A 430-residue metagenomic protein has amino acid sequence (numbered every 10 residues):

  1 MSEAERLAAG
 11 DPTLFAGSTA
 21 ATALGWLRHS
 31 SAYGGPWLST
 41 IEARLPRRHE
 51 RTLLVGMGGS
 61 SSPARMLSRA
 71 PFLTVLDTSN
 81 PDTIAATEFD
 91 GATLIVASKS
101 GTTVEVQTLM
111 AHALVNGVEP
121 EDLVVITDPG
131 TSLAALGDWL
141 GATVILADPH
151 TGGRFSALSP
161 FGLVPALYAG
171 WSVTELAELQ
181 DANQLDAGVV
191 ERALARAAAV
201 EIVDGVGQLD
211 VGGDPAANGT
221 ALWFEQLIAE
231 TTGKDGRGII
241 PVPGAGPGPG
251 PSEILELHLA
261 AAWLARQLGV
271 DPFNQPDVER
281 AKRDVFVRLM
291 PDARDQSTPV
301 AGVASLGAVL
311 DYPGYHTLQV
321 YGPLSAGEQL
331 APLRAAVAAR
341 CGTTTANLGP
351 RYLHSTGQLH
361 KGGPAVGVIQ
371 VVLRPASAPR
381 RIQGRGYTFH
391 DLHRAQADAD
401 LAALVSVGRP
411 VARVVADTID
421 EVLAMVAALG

Functional and structural regions predicted by a protein language model:
M1-D11, P291: Gly/serine-rich nucleotide phosphate-binding loop at the start of the catalytic core of nucleotide/ADP-ribose-handling
F15-H49, R65-L67, W171-T174, L185-R280 (+1 more regions): Acidic catalytic cores of enzymes that act on phosphate-bearing nucleotides/polynucleotides
P46-A187, P247-G248: Glycine-rich phosphate-binding loops that contact phosphosugars or nucleotide phosphates
P63, S156-P160, F224, E256-A260 (+1 more regions): Catalytic-loop motifs flanking and including active-site residues across diverse enzymes
V75-T78, P120-D128, L146-G152, T231-G246 (+2 more regions): A generic structural motif
I126, G130-A142, N347, L353-K361 (+1 more regions): Glycine-rich, charge-decorated loop segments at or immediately adjacent to ligand/cofactor-binding or catalytic sites
W139-G141, R340, V407: Short, structured coil segments at secondary-structure junctions
Y312-P313, T317-L318, A346-P350, H390 (+3 more regions): C-terminal amphipathic alpha-helical interaction region
